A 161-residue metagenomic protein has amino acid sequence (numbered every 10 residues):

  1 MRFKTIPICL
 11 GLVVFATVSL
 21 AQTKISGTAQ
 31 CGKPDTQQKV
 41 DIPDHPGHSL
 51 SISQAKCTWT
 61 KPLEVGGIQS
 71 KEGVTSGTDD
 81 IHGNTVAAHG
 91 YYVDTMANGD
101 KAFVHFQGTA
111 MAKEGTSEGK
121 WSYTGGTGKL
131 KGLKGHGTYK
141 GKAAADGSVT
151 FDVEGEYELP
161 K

Functional and structural regions predicted by a protein language model:
M1-I8: Bacterial N-terminal signal peptides that target proteins for export
I8-C9, S19: Cleavable N-terminal signal peptides
F15-A21: Sec/Tat signal peptide C-region and signal peptidase I cleavage site
A21-K161: Beta-strand-enriched cores of mature, soluble protein domains
